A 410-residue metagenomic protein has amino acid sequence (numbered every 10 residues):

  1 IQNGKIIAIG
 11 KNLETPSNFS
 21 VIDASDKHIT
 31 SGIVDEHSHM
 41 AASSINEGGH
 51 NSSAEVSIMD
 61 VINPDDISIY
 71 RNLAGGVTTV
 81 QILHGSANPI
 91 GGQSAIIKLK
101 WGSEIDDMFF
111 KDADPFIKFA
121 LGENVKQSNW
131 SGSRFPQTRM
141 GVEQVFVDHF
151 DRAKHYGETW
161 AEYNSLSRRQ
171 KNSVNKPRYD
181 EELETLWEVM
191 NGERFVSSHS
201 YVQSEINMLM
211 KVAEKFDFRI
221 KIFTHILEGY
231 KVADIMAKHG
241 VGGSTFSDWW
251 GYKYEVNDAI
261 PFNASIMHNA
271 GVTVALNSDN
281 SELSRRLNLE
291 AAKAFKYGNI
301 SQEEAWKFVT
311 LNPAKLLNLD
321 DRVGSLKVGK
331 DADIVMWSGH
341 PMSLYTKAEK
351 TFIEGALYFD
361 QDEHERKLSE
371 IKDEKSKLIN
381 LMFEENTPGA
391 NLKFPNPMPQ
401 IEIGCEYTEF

Functional and structural regions predicted by a protein language model:
I1-T30: Histidine-rich, glycine-flanked metal-binding segment
G4, D26, H37, N72 (+8 more regions): Divalent metal-coordination and catalytic microenvironments
I22-N172, Y407-E409: Divalent-metal coordination cores built from histidine and acidic residues
G32-E36, V80, I117, V196-S198 (+3 more regions): Hydrophobic faces of well-ordered beta-strands that scaffold small-molecule active sites in alpha/beta enzyme cores
I45-E47, N51-V56, F195, D234-A237 (+1 more regions): His/Asp/Glu-enriched, well-ordered alpha-helical/loop segment that forms or immediately abuts the divalent-metal
Q137-K221, L227-G242, D258-G271, L289 (+1 more regions): Histidine/acidic residue-rich metal-binding segments in metalloenzymes
K327-I371: C-terminal cap of metal-dependent C-N hydrolases
I353-F410: Extracellular/periplasmic ectodomains of large secreted or surface enzymes and adhesion receptors
